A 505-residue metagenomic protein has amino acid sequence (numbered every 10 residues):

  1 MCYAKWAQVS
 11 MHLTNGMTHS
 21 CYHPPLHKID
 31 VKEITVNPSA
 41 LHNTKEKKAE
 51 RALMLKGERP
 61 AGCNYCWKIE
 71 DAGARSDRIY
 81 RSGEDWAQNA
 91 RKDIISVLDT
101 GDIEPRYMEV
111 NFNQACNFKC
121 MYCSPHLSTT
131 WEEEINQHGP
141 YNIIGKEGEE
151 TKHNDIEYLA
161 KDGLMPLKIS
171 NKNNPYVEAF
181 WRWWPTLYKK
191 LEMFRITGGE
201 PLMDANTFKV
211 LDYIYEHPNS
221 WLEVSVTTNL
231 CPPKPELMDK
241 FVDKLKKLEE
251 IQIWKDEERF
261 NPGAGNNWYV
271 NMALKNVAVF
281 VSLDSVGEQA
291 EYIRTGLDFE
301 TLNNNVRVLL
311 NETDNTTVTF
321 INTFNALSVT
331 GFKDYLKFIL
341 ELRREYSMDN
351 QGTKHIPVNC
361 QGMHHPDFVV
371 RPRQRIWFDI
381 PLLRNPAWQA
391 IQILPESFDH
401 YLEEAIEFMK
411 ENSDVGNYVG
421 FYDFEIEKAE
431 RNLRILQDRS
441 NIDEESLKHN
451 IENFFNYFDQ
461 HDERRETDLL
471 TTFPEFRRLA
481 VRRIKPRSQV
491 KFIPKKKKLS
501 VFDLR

Functional and structural regions predicted by a protein language model:
M1-D85, L382-R505: Accessory C-terminal segments flanking Radical SAM cores
A7-T18, V97-H126, L191-R195: N-terminal pre-triad scaffold of radical SAM enzymes
W67-D71, C123-T129: Detector for the c-type heme attachment site
G73-R106, C116-F118, G139: Recognition helices and adjacent regulatory flanks at domain boundaries
P105-A115, H126-P175, Y188-A205, H217-N304 (+3 more regions): Core AdoMet radical
K161, N171-N173, Y188-F194, T330 (+4 more regions): Eukaryote-biased activation of long, low-complexity terminal tails and linkers
F180-W183, V210, L302-N305, L309 (+1 more regions): Alpha-helical packing segments of well-folded alpha/beta enzyme cores
A326-L342: Catalytic cores of alpha/beta
